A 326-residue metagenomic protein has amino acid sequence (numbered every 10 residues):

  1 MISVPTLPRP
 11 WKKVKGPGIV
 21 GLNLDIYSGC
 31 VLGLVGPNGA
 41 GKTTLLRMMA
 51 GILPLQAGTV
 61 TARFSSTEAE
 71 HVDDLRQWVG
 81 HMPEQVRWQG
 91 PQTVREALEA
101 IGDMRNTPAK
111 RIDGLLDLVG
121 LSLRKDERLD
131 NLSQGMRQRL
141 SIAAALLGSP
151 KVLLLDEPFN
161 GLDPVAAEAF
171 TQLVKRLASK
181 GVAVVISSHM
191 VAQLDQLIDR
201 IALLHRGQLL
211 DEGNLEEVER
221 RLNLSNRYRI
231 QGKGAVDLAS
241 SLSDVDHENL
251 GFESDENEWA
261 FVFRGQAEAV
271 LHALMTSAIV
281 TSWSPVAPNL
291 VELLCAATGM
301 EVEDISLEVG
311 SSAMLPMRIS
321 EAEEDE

Functional and structural regions predicted by a protein language model:
V35-P37: The feature captures the beta-strand-to-loop junction immediately N-terminal to the Walker
A50: Helix-to-loop junction immediately C-terminal to a conserved catalytic motif
G58-L75: Conserved ABC transporter NBD signature motif
E99, D103, A109-R124: Conserved ABC ATPase "signature" region
L153-E157, L162: Catalytic Walker B motif of ABC-type/P-loop ATPase nucleotide-binding domains
T171-F263: ABC transporter nucleotide-binding domain
V262-E326: C-terminal coupling/interaction segments
